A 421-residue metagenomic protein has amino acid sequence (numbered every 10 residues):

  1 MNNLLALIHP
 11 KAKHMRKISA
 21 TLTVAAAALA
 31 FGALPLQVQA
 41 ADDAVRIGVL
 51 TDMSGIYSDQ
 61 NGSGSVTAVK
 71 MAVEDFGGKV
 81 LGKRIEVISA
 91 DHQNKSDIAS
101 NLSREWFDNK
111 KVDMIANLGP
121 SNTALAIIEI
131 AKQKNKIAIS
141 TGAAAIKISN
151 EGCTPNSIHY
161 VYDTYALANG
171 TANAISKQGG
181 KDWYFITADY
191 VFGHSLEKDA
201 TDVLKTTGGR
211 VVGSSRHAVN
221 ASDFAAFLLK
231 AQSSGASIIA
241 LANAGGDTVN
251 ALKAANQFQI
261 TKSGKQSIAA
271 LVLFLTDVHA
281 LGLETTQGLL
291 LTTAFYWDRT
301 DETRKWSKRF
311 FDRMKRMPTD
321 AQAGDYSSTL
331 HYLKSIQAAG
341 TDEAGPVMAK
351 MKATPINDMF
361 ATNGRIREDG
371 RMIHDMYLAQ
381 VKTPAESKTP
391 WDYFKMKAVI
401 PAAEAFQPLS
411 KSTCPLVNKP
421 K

Functional and structural regions predicted by a protein language model:
N3-L5, R16-I18, L36, A40-K421: Extracytosolic ligand-binding ectodomains
I8: RTX-like calcium-binding, glycine/aspartate-rich low-complexity repeat tracts
K11-L22: Twin-arginine (Tat) signal peptide motif
T23-A33: Bacterial N-terminal signal peptides
